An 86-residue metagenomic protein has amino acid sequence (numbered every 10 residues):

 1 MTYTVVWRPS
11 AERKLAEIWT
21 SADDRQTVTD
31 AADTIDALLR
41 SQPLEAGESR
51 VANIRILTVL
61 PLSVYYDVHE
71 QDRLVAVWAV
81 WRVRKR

Functional and structural regions predicted by a protein language model:
M1-A31: Arg/Lys-rich, positively charged N-terminal/basic patches that mediate binding to nucleic acids
M1-V5, V59-R86: Enriched for short, Lys/Arg-rich terminal
R8, R50, R55, R82-K85: Basic side chains
I18, Q42, V83-R84: Short, leucine/isoleucine-rich alpha-helical interaction segments at C-terminal helix-coil junctions
T29, N53-I54, R73: A generic structural signal for ordered secondary structure
D33-V59: A short, surface-exposed loop/turn module that caps and links secondary-structure elements
